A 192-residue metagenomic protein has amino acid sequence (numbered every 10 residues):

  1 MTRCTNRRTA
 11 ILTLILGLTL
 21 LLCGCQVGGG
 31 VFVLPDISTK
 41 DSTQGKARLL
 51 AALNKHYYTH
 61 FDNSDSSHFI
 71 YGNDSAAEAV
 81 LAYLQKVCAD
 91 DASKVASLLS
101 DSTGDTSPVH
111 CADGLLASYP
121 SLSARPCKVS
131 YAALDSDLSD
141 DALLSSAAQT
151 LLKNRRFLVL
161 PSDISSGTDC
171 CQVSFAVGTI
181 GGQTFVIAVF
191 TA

Functional and structural regions predicted by a protein language model:
M1-N6: N-terminal secretory signal peptides that target proteins for export/translocation
T9-I11, L16: N-terminal export leaders
G29-L116: Short, well-ordered surface patches within globular domains
G104-A192: A well-ordered secondary-structure block
